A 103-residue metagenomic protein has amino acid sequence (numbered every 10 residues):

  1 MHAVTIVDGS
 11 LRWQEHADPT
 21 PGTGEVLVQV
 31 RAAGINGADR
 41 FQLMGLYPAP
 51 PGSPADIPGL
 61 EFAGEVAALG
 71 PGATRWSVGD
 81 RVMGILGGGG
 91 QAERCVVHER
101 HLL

Functional and structural regions predicted by a protein language model:
M1-V4: Short structural boundary motif marking the start of a folded domain
S10-E15: A local structural motif
A17-G34, L46-G89: Glycine-rich beta-strand-centered segment in the early N-terminal region that forms part of a ligand/cofactor-binding
A38-M44: Cytochrome P450 core scaffold surrounding the K-helix E-X-X-R motif and the conserved "meander" helix-loop region
L86-E99: A structural motif shared across PLP-dependent enzymes of the aminotransferase-like
L103: Nucleotide phosphate-binding site architecture
